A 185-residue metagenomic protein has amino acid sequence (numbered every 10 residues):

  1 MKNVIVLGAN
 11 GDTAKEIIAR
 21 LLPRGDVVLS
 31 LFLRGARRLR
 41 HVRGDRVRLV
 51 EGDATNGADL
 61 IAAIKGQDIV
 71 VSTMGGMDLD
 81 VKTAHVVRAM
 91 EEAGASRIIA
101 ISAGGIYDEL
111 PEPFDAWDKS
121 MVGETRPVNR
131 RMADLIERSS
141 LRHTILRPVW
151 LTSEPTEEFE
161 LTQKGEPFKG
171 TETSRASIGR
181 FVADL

Functional and structural regions predicted by a protein language model:
K2-R24: N-terminal Rossmann NAD(P)H-binding glycine-rich loop of SDR-like oxidoreductase domains
V4-I5, L31-E92: NAD(P)H-binding glycine-rich loop region in Rossmannoid oxidoreductase-like domains and their noncatalytic homologs
N10, R34-G35, G104: Residues in the short beta-alpha loop(s) of Rossmann-like NAD(P)-binding domains
G25-L29, R142: A generic structural motif
M77-T162: Glycine-/Pro-rich loop/turn segments that contact NAD(P) or position catalytic residues in Rossmann-like domains
K82, L146, G170-A183: Substrate-positioning beta->alpha
F159-T173: A conserved pocket-lining segment of Rossmann-fold NAD(P)-dependent short-chain dehydrogenase/reductase
